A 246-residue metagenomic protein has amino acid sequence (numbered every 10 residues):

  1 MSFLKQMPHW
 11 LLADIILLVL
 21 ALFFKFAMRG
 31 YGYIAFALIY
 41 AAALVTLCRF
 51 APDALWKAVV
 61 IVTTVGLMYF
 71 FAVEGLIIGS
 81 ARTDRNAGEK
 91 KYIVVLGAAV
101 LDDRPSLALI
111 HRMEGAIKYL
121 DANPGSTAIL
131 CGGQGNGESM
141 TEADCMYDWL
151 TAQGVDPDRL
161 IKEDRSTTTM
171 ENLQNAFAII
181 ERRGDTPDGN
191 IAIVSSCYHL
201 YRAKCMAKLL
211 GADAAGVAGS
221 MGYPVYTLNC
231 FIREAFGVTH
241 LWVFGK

Functional and structural regions predicted by a protein language model:
M1-S2: Short, Lys/Arg-rich, polar N-terminal cytosolic tail immediately upstream of the first transmembrane signal-anchor
K5-R49: Membrane-embedded alpha-helical segments of integral membrane proteins
L18, Y40, F70-V73, G237: Helical transmembrane-bundle signal
F26, I78, R82, G245-K246: Transmembrane helix-loop junctions in multipass membrane proteins, especially transporters and channels
I34, V59-V60, F231: Hydrophobic alpha-helical transmembrane segments
A43-R82: Transmembrane alpha-helices and immediately adjacent membrane-cytoplasm interface residues in multi-pass integral
V65, A72-R233: A structural signal for short, hydrophobic/glycine-enriched beta-strand patches
T227-K246: A transmembrane-helix-recognition feature enriched in membrane-embedded lipid enzymes and envelope glyco-/phospholipid
